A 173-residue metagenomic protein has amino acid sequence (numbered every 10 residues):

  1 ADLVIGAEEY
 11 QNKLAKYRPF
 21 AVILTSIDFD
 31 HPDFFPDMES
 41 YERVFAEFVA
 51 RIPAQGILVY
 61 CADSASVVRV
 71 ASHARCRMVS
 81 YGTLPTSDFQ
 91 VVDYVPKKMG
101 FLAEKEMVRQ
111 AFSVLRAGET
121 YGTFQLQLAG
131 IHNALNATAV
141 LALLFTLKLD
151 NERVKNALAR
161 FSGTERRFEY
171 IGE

Functional and structural regions predicted by a protein language model:
A1-E8: Switch II (G3) loop of P-loop NTPases
E9-Y10, P96: Short beta-turn/strand-loop junction motif enriched in small, turn-promoting residues
K13: A helicase ATPase "motif cassette" and its flanking acidic/Ser/Thr-rich regulatory loops
P19-E173: Acidic, Mg2+-coordinating active-site environments of NTP-dependent enzymes
